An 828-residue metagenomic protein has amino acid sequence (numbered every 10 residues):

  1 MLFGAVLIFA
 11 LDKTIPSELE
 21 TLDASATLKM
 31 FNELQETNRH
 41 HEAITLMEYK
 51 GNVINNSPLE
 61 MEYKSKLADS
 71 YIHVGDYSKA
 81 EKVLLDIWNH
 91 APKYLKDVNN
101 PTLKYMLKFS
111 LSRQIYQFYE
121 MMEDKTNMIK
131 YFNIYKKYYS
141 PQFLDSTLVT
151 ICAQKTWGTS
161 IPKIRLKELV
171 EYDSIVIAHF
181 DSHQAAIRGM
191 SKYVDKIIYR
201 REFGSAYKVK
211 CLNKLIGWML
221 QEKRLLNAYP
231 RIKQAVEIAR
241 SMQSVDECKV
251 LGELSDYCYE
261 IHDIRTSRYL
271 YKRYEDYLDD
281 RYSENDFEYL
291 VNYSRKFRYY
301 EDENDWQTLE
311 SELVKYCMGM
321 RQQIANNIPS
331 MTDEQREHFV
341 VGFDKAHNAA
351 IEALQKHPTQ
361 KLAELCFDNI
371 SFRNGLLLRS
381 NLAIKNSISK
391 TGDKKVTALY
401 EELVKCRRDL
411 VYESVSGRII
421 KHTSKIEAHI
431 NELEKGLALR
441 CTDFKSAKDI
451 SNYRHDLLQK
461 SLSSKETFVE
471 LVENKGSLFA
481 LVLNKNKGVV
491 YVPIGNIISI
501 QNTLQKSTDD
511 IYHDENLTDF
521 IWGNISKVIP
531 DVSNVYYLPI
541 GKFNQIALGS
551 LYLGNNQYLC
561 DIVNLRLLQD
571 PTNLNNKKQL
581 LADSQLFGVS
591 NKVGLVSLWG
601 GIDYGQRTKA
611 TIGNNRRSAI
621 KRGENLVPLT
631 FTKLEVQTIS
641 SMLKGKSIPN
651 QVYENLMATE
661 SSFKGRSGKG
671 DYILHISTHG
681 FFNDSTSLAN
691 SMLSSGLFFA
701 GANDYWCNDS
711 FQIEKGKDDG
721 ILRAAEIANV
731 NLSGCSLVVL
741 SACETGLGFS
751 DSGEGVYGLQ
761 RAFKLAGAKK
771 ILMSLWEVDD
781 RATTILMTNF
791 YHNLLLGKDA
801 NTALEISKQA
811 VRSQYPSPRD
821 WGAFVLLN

Functional and structural regions predicted by a protein language model:
I8-E48, N56-Y63: N-terminal leader/linker segments that initiate helical-solenoid repeat arrays
K29, K66, L107-S110, Q114-Q117 (+10 more regions): "A position-specific structural signal for the A-helix of alpha-solenoid helical repeats
G51-P58, H90-Y105, Y138-L148, P162-K163 (+4 more regions): Flexible helix-coil transition and linker loops at the boundaries of alpha-helical arrays
L85, N133, K137-F143, F180-R188 (+4 more regions): Alpha-helical solenoid repeat scaffolds used for protein-protein interaction
C441-N828: Catalytic cores of enzymes
